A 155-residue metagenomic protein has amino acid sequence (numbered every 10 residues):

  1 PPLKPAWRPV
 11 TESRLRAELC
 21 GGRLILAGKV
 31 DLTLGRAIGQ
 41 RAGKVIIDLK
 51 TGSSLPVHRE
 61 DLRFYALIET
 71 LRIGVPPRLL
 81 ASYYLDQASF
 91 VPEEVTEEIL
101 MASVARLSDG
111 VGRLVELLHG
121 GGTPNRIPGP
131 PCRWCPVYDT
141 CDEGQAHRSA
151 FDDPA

Functional and structural regions predicted by a protein language model:
P1-A155: RecB-family 4Fe-4S metal-dependent nuclease core
